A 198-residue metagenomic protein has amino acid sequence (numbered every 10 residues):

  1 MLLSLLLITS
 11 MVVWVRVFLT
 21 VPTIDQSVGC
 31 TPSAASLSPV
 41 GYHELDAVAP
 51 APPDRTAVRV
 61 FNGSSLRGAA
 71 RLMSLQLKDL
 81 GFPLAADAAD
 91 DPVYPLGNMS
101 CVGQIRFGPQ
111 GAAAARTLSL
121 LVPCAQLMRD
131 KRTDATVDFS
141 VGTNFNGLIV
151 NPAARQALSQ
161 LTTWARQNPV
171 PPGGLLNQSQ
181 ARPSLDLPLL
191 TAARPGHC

Functional and structural regions predicted by a protein language model:
M1-C198: Residue-level signal for protein termini and structural transition zones
